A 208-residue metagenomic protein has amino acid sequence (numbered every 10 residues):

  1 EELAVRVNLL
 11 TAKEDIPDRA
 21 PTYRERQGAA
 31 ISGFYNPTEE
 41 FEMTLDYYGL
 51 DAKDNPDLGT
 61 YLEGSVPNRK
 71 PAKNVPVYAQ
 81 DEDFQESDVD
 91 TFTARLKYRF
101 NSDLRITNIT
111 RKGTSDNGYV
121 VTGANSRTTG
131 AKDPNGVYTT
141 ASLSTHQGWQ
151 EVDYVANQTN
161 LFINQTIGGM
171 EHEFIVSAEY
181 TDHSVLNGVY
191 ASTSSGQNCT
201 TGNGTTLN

Functional and structural regions predicted by a protein language model:
E1-P56, F84-R95: Transmembrane beta-barrel wall of Gram-negative outer-membrane proteins
L10-A12, G28, D81-Q85, T107 (+2 more regions): Bulky hydrophobic/aromatic packing residues
T11-D15, Q27, G49-K53, K112-G118 (+2 more regions): Transmembrane beta-strands of outer-membrane beta-barrel pores
A12, P17-E25, P56-G64, Y119-N125 (+1 more regions): Outer-membrane beta-barrel translocator domains and adjoining extracellular loop/strand segments of Gram-negative
T22-R26, K73, D83-V89, T140 (+1 more regions): Transmembrane beta-barrel outer-membrane domains
D57-A79, V120-H146, S194-N208: Solvent-exposed loop segments that connect transmembrane elements
F84-P134: Charge-patterned, long linear interaction tracts outside catalytic cores
F92-T114, L143-N208: Face-selective signature of the C-terminal outer-membrane beta-barrel domain
